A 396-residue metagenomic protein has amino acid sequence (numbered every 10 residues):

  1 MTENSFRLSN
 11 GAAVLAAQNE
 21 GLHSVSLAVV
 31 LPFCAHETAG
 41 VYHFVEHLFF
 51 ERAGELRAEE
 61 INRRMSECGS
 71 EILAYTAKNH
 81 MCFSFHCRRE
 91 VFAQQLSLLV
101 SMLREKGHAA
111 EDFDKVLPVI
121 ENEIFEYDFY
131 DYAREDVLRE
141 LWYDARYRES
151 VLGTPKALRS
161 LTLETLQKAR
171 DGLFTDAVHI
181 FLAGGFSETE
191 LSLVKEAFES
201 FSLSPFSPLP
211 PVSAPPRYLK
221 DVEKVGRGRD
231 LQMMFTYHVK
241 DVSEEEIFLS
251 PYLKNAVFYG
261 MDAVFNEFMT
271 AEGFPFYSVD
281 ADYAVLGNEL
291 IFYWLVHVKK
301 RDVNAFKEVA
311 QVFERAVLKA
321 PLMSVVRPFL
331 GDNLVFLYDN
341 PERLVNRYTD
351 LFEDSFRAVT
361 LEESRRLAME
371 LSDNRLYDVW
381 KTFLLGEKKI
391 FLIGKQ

Functional and structural regions predicted by a protein language model:
M1-I61, Q167-F268, E387-Q396: His/Glu-rich zincin catalytic helix
E60-P208, V239-D241, L249, A271-Q396: Charge-rich, well-structured scaffold segments of protease-associated domains
